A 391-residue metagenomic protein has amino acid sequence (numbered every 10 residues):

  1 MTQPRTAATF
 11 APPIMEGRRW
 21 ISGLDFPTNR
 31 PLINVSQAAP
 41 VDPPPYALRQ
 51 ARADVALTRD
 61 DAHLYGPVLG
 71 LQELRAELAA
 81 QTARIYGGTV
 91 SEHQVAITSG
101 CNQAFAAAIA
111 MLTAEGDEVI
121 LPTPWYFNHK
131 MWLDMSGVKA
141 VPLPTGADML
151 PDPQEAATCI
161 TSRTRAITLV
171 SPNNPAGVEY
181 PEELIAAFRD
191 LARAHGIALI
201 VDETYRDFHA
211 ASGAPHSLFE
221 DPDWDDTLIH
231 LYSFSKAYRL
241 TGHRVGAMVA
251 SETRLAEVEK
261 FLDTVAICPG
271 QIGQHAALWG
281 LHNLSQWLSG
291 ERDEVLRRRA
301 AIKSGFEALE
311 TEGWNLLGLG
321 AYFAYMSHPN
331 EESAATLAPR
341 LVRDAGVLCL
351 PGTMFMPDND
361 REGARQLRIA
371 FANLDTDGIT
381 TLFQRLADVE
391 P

Functional and structural regions predicted by a protein language model:
A7-G100, A107, H282-N283, P391: N-terminal small-domain helix-loop-helix segment of the aminotransferase-like
D61-D190, D207-A211, P215-D225, Q384: Conserved core of the PLP fold type I
A80, R343-L348, D358-P391: PLP-dependent enzyme catalytic core of the Aspartate aminotransferase-like
S136, A194-H195, A345: Helix C-cap/helix->beta junction micro-motif
E203: Walker B catalytic acidic pair
D226-L296, K303, E390: Conserved core segment of the aminotransferase class I/II
L278, V295-K303, N315-H328: Conserved glycine-rich beta-strand-loop-beta hairpin in the small C-terminal domain of fold type I
